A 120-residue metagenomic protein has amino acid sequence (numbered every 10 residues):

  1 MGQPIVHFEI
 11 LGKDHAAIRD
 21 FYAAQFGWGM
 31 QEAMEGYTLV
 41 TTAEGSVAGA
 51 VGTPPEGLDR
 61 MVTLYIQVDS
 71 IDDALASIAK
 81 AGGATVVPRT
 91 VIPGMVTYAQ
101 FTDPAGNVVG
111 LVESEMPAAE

Functional and structural regions predicted by a protein language model:
M1-R19, G45-V47, V62-L64, E113-E120: N-terminal beta-strand motif that seeds the catalytic metal site of vicinal oxygen chelate
I5-G12, P55-K80, T97-T102: Vicinal oxygen chelate
I10, Q31, L75-A76, K80-E120: Vicinal oxygen chelate
I18, G49-G52, E56, Q67 (+3 more regions): A generic structural signal for ordered alpha-helices
Y22: Catalytic core of tubulin tyrosine ligase-like
G27-M61, V108-S114: Conserved short beta-strand elements that form part of the metal-binding/catalytic scaffold of enzyme active sites
